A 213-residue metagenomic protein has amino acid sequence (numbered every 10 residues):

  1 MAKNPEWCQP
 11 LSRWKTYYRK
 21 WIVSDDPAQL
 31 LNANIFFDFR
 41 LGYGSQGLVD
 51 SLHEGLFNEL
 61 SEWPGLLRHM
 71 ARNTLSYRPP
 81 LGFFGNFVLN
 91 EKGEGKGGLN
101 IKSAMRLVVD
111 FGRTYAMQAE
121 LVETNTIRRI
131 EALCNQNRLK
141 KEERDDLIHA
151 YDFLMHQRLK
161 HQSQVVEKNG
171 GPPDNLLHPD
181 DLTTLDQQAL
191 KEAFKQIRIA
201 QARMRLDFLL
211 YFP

Functional and structural regions predicted by a protein language model:
M1-P213: A nucleotide- and high-energy phosphate-metabolite-utilizing enzyme signature
